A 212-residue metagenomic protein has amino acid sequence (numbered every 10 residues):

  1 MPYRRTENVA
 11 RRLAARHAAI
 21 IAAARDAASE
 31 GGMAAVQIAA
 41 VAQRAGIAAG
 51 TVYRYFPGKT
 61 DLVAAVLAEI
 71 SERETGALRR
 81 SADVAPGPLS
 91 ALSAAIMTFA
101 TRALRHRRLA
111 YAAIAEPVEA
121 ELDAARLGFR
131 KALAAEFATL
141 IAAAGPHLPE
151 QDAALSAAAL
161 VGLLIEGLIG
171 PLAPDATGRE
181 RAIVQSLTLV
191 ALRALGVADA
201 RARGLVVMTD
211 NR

Functional and structural regions predicted by a protein language model:
M1-R4, A135-A143, A173-R212: C-terminal peripheral helix-coil segments that are non-catalytic and often amphipathic
L13-R25, V41, V66-I70, E74 (+2 more regions): Generic hydrophobic, amphipathic alpha-helix propensity
A19, A27-D61, A65: Helix-turn-helix
A23-A27, R102, L163: Short amphipathic alpha-helical elements of helix-turn-helix/winged-helix folds
A65, G76-R105, V184, T188: Hydrophobic alpha-helical connector segments
E72-T75, A94, R105, A120-P146 (+3 more regions): Amphipathic alpha-helical packing segments from all-alpha helical-bundle domains
S81-A85, A110-P117, A144, G167-D175: Secondary-structure edge/capping motif, primarily at the C-terminal ends of alpha-helices and the immediately following
T101-E121, A138, I169, G204-V207: Amphipathic alpha-helical segments used for helix-helix packing
